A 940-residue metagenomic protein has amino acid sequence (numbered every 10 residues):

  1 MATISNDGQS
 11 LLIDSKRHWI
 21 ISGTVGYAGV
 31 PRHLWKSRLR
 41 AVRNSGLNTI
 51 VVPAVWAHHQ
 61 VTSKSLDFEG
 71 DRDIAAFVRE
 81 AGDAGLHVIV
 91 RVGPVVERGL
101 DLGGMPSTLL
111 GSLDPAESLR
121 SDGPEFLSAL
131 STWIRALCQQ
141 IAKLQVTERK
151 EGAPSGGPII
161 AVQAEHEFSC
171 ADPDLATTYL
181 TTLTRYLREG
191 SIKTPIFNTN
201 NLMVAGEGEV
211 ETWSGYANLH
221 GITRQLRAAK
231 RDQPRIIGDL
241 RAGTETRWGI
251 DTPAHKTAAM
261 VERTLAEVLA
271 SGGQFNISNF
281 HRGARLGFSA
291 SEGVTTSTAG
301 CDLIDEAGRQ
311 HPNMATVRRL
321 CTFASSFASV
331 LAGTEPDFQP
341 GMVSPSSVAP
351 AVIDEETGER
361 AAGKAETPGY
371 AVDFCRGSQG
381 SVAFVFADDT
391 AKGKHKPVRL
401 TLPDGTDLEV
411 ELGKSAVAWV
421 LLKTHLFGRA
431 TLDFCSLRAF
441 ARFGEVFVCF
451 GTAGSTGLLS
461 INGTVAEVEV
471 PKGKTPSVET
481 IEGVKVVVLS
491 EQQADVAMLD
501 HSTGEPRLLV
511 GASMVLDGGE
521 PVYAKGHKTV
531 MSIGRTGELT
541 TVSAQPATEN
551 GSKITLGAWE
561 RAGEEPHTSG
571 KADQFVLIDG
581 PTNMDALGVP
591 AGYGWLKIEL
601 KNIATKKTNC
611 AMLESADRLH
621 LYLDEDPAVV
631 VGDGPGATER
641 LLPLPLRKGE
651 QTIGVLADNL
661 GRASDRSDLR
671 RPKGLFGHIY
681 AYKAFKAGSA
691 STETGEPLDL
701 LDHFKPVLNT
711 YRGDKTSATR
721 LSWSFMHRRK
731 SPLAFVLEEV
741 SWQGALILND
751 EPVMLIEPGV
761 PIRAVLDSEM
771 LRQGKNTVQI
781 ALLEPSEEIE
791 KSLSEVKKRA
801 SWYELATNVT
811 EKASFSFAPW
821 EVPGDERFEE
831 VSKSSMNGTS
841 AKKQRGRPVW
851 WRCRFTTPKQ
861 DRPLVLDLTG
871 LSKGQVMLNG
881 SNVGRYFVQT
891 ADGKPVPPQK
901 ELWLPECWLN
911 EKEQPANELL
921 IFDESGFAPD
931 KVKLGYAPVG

Functional and structural regions predicted by a protein language model:
M1-T49: N-terminal carbohydrate-binding accessory modules
D14-K16, P53-S65, G70, R98-E125 (+3 more regions): Aromatic- and acidic-residue-enriched carbohydrate-binding clefts of CAZyme catalytic domains
S15, V42, I50, A81 (+4 more regions): Conserved, mostly hydrophobic/aromatic
Y27-N44, S63-E80, T178, A604-E614 (+7 more regions): Aromatic- and glycine-enriched glycan-recognition loops and surfaces that form the carbohydrate-binding subsites
K36-D101, T184-E189: Aromatic-lined substrate-binding rim segments of carbohydrate-active enzymes
V90, P94-N276: Substrate-binding/catalytic cleft of secreted carbohydrate-active enzymes, primarily glycoside hydrolases
L130-I141, Q145, S155-Q163, S169 (+14 more regions): Carbohydrate-binding surfaces of carbohydrate-active enzymes
K606-L623, I653, F725-D750, I756-E757 (+3 more regions): Aromatic-lined ligand-binding clefts that engage carbohydrates, nucleic acids, or primary amines
